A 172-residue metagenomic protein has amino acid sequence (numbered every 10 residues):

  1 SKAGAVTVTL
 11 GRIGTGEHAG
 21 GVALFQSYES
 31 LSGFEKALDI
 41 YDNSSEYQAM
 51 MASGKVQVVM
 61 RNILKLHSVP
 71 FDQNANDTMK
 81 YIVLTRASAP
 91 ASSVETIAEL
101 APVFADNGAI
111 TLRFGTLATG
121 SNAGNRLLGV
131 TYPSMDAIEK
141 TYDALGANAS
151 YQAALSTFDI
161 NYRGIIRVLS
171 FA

Functional and structural regions predicted by a protein language model:
S1-A172: Short S/T/G/P-rich N-terminal loop/turn motif that feeds into the first structured element of a domain
